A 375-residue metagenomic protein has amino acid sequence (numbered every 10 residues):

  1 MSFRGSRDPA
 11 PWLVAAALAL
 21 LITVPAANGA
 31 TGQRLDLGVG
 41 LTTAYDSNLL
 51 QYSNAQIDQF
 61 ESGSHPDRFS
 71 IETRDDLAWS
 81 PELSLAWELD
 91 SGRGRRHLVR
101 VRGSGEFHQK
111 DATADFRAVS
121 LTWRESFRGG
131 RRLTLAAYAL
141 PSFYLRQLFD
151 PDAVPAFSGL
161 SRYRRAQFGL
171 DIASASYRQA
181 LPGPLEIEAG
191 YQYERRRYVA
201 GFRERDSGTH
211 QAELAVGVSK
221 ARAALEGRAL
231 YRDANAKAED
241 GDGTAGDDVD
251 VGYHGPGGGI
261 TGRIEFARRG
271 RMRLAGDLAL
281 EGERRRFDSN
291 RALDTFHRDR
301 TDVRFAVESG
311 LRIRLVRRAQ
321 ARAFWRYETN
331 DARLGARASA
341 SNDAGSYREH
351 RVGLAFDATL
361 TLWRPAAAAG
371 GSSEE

Functional and structural regions predicted by a protein language model:
A27-L98: Outer-membrane beta-barrel initiation region
L37-T43, W79-L89, G103, L121-F127 (+6 more regions): Residues on the lipid-exposed face of transmembrane beta-strands in outer-membrane beta-barrel proteins
L41-L49, L89, G103-Q109, A137-L145 (+7 more regions): Transmembrane beta-strands of outer-membrane beta-barrel pores
L49-Q56, R100-V101, Q109-A118, Y138 (+5 more regions): Outer-membrane beta-barrel translocator domains and adjoining extracellular loop/strand segments of Gram-negative
T73-L77, D111-A118, S161-G169, F202-Q211 (+3 more regions): Replace "Gram-negative outer membrane beta-barrel proteins" with "bacterial and organellar outer membrane beta-barrel
G92-L98, R128-L135, L181-A189, K220-G227 (+3 more regions): Repeated loop/turn-to-beta-strand initiation elements of outer-membrane beta-barrel proteins
Y177-R196, S207-R291: Detector for outer-membrane/organellar transmembrane beta-barrel domains, recognizing the amphipathic beta-strand
L230, S346-E375: Outer-membrane beta-barrel "beta-signal"
